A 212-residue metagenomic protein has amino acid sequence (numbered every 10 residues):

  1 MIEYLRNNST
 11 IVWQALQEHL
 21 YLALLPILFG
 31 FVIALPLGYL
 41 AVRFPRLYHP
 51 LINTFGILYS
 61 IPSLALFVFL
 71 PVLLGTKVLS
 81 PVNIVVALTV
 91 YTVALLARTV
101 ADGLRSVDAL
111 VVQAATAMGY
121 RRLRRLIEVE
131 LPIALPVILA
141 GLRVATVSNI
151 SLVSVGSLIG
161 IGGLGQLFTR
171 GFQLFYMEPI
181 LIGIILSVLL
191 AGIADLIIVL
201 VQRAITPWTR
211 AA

Functional and structural regions predicted by a protein language model:
I11-L22, P71-L95, L135, P179 (+2 more regions): Loop-to-helix entry region at the N-terminal start of transmembrane alpha-helices in multi-pass membrane transporters
V12-L40: Transmembrane alpha-helix signature in integral membrane proteins
L24, L123-V155, E178, I182: Transmembrane alpha-helices
V32-L37, N83-V86, V90-V112, L135 (+3 more regions): Membrane-embedded alpha-helices of multi-pass transport/permease systems
L37-L70, L88, R98-D102: Cytoplasmic-entry segments and transmembrane alpha-helices of multi-pass inner-membrane transporters
V72, L152-L181, I185-L186, A212: Glycine-rich helix-loop "coupling/hinge" segments at transmembrane-helix boundaries in multipass transporters
V86, D102-R105, A117, R124 (+1 more regions): C-terminal transmembrane helix and the adjacent membrane-cytosol boundary/short C-terminal tail of inner/organellar
T99-I138, L164, F168, A211: Short cytoplasmic-facing helical segments at TM-TM junctions of multi-pass membrane proteins
